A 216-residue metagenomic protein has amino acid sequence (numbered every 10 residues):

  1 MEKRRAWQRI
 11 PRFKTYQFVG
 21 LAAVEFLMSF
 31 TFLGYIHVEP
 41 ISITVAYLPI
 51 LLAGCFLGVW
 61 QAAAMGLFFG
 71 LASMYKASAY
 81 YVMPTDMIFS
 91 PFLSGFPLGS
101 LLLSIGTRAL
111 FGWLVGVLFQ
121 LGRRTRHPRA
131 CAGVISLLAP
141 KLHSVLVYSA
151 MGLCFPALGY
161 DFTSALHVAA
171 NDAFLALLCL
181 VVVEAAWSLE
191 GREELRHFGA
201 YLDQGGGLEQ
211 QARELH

Functional and structural regions predicted by a protein language model:
M1-A64: Hydrophobic transmembrane alpha-helices
E2-L27, V82-Y148, V183-S188: Short helix-perturbing small/polar motifs within transmembrane alpha-helices
L33-E39, M83-F92, F155-S164: Membrane-interface helix termini and inter-helical loops of multi-pass transporters
Q61-G66, A132, S136: Alpha-helical transmembrane segments and their helix-entry boundary regions
A63-Y81: Transmembrane alpha-helix/helix-exit interface in multi-pass inner-membrane proteins
F68-A72, A139, N171: Transmembrane alpha-helical core residues of multi-pass small-molecule transporters, especially secondary transporters
G99, S164-C179: Individual transmembrane alpha-helices with interfacial aromatic-anchor signatures
E190-H216: Short, highly charged, low-complexity non-transmembrane loops/tails of multi-pass membrane proteins
